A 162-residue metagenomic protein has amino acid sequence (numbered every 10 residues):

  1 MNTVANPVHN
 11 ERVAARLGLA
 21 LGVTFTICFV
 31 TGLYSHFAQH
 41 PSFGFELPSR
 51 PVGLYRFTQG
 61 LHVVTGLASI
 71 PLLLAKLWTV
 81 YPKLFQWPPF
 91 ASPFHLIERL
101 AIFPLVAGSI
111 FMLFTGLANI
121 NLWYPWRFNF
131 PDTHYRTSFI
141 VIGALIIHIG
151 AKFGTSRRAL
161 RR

Functional and structural regions predicted by a protein language model:
M1-R162: Membrane-embedded alpha-helical bundles that constitute the cytochrome b-like, heme-associated redox core of multi-pass
